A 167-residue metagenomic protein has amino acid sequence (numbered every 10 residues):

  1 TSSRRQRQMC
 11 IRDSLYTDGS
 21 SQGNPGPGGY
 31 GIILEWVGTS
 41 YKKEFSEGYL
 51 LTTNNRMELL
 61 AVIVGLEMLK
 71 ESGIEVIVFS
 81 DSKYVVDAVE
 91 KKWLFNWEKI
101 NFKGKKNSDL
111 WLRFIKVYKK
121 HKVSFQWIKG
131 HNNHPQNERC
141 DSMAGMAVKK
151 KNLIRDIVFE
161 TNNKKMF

Functional and structural regions predicted by a protein language model:
T1-I11: Single conserved hydrophobic/aromatic residue that forms the stacking wall/gate of nucleotide- or nucleobase-binding
T17-P27, I63-R139, M143, N152 (+1 more regions): RNase H catalytic domain
G29-W36: Short beta-strand scaffold segments in enzyme catalytic cores
G38-M57: A short, polar/acidic, helix/strand-boundary loop motif
E58, V62: Short, conserved alpha-helix that lines the donor NDP-sugar binding/gating region of sugar-transfer enzymes
M146-F159: Acidic, His- and aromatic-enriched active-site or binding-groove loops in soluble protein domains that engage sugars
